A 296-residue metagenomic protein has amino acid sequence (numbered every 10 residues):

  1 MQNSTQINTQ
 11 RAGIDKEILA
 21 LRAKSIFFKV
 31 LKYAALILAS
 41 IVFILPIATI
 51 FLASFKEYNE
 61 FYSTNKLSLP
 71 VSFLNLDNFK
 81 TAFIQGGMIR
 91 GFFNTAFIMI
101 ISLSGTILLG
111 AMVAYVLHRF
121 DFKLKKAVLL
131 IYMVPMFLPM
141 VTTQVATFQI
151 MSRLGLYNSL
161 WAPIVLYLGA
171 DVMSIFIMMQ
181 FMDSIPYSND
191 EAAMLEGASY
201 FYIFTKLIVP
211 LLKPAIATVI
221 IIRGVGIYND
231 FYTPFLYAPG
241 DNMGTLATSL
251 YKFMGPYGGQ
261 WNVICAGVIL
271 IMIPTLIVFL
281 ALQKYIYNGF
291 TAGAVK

Functional and structural regions predicted by a protein language model:
M1-Q6: N-terminal acidic, proline/glycine-rich, low-complexity intrinsically disordered segments
I7-G13, A20-K24, F28-K296: A structural signal for multi-pass alpha-helical bundles of membrane permease subunits that mediate small-molecule
